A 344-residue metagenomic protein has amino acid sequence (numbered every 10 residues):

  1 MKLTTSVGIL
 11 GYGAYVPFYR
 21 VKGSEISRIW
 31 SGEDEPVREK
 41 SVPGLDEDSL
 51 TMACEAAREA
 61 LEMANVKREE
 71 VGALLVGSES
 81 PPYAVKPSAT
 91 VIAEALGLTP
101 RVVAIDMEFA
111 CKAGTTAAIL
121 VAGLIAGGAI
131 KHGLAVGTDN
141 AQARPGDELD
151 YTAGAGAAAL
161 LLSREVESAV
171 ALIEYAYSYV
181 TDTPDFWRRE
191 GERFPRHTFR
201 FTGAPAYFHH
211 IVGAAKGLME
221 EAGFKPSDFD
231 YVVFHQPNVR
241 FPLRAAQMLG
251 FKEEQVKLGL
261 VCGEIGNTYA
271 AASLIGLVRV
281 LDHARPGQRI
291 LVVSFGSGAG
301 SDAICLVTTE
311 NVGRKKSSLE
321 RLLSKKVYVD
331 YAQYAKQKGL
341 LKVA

Functional and structural regions predicted by a protein language model:
M1-E47, D147-P205, H209, G213 (+3 more regions): Condensing-enzyme catalytic core mediating Claisen C-C bond formation in acyl metabolism
I9-G11, A60, V71-L74, I92 (+7 more regions): Buried hydrophobic positions in well-ordered alpha/beta secondary-structure cores of metabolic enzymes
F18-I29, T51, S80-V91: A structural motif shared across PLP-dependent enzymes of the aminotransferase-like
L50, C54, S80-P81, T99-R101 (+3 more regions): Claisen-condensing/thiolase-fold acyl-transfer catalytic domains that form or cleave C-C bonds in fatty acid
A56-G72, V212-D230, L249, A284: Phosphate/pyrophosphate-binding loops at sites that engage ATP/ADP/AMP, CoA/4′-phosphopantetheine, polyphosphate
R68-E94, T99-V102: Membrane helical hairpin/interfacial module
G77, G133-D139, L162, E174 (+1 more regions): Short beta-strand segments
A126-A159: Flexible, glycine-rich active-site loops centered on histidine and acidic residues that chelate a metal or position
